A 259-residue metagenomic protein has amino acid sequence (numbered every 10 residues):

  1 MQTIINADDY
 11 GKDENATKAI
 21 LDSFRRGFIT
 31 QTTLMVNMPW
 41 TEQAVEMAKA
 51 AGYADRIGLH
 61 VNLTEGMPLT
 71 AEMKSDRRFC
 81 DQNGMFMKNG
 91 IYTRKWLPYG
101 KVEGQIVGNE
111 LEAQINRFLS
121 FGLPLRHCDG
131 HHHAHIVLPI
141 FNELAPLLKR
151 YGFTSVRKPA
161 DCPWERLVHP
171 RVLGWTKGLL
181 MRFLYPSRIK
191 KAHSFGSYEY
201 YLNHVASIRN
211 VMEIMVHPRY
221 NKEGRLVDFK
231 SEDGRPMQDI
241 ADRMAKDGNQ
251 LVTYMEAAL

Functional and structural regions predicted by a protein language model:
M1-I4, E14-E112, N116-H127, V137-L259: Terminal accessory/targeting
A7-G11: DG-centered beta-turn motif at the end of beta-strands
G130-H132: Active-site histidine-anchored catalytic micro-motif
